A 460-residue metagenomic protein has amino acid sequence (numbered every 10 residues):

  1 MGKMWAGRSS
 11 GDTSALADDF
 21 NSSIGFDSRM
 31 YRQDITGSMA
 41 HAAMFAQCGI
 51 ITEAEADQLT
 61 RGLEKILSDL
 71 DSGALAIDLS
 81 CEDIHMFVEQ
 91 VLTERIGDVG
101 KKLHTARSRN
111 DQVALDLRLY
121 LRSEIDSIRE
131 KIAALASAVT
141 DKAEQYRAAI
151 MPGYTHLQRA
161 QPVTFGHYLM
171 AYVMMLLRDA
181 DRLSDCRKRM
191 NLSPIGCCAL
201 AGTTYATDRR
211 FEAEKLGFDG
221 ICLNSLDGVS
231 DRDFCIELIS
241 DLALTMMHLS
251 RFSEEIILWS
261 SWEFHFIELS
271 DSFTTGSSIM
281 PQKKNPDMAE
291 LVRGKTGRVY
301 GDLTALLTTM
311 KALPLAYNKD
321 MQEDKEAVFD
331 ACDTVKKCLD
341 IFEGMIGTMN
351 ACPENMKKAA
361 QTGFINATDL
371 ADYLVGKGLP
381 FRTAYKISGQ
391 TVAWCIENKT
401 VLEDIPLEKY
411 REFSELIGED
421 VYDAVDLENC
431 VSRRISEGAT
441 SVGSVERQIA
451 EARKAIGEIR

Functional and structural regions predicted by a protein language model:
M1-G202, T207-A213, T275-G276, D287 (+3 more regions): A helix-coil-helix interface module used to build multimeric assemblies and to scaffold catalytic/cofactor sites
M1-G37, D98-V99, M280-R460: Glycine-rich cofactor/substrate-binding loops
H41, G62-D69, V91, R95 (+16 more regions): Generic, well-ordered alpha-helical scaffold segments in large soluble proteins
H41-I51, Y120, H167, I236-L244 (+1 more regions): Short, well-ordered beta-strand elements within core beta-sheets of diverse protein domains
A54-E55, P152, C222, T383 (+1 more regions): A generic structural-conservation signal
Q58-R61, L226-D231, I387-T391, D426-N429: Short linear loop/turn motifs
R122, R129, E144, P152 (+3 more regions): Charged, flexible cofactor/metal-binding loops and thiol motifs
